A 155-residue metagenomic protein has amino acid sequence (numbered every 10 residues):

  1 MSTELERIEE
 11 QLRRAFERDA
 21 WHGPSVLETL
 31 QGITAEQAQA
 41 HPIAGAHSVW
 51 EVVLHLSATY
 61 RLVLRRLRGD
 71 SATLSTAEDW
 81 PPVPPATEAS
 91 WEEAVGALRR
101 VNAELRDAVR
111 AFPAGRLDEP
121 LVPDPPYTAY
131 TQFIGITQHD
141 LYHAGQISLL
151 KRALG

Functional and structural regions predicted by a protein language model:
S2-L30, A35-P81, P120-G155: Short, contiguous alpha-helical
V83-E119, Y130-I136: Acidic/histidine-rich alpha-helical segments that form the ligand environment of transition-metal centers
